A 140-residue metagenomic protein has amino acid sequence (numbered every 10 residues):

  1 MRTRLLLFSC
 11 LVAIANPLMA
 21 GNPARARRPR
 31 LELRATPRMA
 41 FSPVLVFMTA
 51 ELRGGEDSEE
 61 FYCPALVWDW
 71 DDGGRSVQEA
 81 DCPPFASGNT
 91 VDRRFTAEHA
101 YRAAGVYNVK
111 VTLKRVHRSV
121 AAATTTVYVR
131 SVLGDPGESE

Functional and structural regions predicted by a protein language model:
L5-V12: Sec-dependent N-terminal signal peptides
N16-E140: Extracellular/lumenal mature domains of secreted and surface-exposed proteins
